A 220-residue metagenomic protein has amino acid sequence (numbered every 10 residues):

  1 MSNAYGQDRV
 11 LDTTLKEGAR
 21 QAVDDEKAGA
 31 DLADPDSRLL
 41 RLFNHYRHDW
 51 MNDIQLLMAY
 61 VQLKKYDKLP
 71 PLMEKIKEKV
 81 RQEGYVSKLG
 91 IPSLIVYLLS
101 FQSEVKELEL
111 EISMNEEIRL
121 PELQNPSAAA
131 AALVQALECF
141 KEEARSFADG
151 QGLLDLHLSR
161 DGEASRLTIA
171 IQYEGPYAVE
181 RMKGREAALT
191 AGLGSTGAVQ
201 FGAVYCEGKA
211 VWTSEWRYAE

Functional and structural regions predicted by a protein language model:
M1-L40: Conserved signal-transmission helix
N3, G197-E220: C-terminal edge-of-domain segments
Q7, D49, K75, S100 (+1 more regions): Charged, amphipathic alpha-helical oligomerization/scaffolding segments
A28, R38-L42, I54-V96, E117-A128: Histidine phosphotransfer helical core of two-component systems
H45-V61, N125-H157, R185: Conserved ATP-binding N-box helix of the HATPase_c
G90-L108: Short beta-to-alpha transition helix within the HATPase_c
E109-N115: Conserved transmitter core of two-component histidine kinases
D161-S195, E215-A219: Glycine-rich/acidic phosphate-handling loop/turn and adjacent ATP-lid/helix of nucleotide-binding kinase/ATPase domains
